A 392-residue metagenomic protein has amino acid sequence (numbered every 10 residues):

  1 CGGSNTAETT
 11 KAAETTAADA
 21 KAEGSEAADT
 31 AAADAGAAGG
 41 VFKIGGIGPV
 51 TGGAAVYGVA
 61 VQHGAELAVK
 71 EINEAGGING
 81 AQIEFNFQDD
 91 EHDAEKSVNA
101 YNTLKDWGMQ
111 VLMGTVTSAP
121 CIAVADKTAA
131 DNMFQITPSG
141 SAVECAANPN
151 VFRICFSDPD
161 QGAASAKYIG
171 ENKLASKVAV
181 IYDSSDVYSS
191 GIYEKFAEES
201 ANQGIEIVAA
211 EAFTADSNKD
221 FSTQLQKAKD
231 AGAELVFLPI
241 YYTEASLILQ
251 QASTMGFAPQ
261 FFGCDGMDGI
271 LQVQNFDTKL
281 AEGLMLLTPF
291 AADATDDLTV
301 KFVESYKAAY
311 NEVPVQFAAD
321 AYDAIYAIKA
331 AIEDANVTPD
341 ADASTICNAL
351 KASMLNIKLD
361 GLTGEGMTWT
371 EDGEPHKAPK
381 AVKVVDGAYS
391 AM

Functional and structural regions predicted by a protein language model:
G2-M392: Extracytosolic ligand-binding ectodomains
